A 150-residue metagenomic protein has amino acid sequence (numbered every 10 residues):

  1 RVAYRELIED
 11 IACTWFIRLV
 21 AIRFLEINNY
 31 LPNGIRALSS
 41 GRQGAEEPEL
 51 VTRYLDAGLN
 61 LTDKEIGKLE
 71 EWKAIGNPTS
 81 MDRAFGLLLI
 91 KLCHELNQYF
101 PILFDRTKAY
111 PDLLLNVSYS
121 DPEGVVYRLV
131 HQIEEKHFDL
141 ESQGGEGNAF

Functional and structural regions predicted by a protein language model:
R1-F150: Preference for the N-terminal adenyl/adenosyl cofactor-binding alpha/beta module
